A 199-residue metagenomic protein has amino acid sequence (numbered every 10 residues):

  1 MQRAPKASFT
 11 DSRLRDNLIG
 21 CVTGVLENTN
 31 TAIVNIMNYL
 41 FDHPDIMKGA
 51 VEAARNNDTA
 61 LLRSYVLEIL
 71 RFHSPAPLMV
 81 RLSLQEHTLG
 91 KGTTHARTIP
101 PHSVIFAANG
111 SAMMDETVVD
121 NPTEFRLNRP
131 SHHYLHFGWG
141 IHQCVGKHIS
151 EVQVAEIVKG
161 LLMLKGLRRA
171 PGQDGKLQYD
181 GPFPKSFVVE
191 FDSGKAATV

Functional and structural regions predicted by a protein language model:
M1-V199: Cytochrome P450
